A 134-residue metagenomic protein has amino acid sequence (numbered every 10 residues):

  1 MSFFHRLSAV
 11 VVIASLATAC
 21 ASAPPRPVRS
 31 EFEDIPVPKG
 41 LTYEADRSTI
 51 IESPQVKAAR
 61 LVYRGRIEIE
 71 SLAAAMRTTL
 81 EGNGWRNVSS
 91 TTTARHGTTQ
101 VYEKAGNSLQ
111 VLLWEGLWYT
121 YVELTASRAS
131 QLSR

Functional and structural regions predicted by a protein language model:
S2-R6, A21-R134: An acidic-aromatic pocket/loop used at catalytic or ligand-binding sites
R6-I13: Sec-dependent N-terminal signal peptides
A17-A19: C-terminal motif of bacterial Sec signal peptides marking the signal peptidase cleavage site
